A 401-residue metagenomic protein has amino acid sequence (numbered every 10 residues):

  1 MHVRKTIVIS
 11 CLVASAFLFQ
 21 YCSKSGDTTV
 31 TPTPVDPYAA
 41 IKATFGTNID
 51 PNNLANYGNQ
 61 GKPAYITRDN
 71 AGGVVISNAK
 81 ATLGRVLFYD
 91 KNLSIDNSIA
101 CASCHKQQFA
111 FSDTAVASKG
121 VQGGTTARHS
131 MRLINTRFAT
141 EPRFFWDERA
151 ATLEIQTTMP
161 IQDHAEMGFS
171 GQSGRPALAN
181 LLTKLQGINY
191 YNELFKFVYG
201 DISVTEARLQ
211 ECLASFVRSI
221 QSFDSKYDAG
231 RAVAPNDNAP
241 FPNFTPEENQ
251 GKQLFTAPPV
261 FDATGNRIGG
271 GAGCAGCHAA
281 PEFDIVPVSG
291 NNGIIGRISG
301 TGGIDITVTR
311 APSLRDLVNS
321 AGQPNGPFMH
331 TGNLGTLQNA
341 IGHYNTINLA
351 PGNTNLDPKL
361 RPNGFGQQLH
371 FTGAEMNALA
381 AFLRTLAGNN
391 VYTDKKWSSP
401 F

Functional and structural regions predicted by a protein language model:
M1-V8: Bacterial N-terminal signal peptides that target proteins for export
L18-Y21: C-terminal motif of bacterial Sec signal peptides marking the signal peptidase cleavage site
S23-S25: Bacterial signal peptide processing site
D27-M159, D228-N345, L349-N355, D394-F401: Short glycine/threonine-rich turn/loop motifs
T67-D69, E141-Q186, Y191-S203, L314 (+2 more regions): Axial heme c-ligation environment in periplasmic c-type cytochrome domains
L178-F197, D201-D224, N333-F401: C-terminal capping alpha-helices of c-type cytochrome domains
